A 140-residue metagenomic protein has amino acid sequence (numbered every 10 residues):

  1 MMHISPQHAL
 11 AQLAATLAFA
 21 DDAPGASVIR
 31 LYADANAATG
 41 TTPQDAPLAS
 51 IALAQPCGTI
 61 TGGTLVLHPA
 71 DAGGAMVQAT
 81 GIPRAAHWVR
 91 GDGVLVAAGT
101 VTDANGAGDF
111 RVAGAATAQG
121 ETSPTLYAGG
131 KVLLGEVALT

Functional and structural regions predicted by a protein language model:
M1-A86, R90-T140: Small cysteine-rich, disulfide-bonded extracellular modules of the LU/uPAR three-finger superfamily and closely related
